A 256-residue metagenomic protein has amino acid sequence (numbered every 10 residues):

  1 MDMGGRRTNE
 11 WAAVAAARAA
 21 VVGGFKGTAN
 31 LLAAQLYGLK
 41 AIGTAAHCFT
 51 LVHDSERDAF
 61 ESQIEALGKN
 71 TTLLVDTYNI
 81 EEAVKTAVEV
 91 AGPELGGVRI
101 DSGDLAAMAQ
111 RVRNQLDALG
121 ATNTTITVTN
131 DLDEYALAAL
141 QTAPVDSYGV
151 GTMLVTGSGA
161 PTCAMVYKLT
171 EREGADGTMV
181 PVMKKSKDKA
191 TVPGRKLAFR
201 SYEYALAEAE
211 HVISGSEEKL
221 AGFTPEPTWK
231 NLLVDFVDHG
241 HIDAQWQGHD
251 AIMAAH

Functional and structural regions predicted by a protein language model:
M1-N123, L132-A139, A143-P144, T156 (+1 more regions): Buried, small/hydrophobic-residue-enriched core segments of structured protein domains
L119, T124, L132-H256: Gly/Ser/Thr/Ala-enriched C-terminal appendages of enzymes
